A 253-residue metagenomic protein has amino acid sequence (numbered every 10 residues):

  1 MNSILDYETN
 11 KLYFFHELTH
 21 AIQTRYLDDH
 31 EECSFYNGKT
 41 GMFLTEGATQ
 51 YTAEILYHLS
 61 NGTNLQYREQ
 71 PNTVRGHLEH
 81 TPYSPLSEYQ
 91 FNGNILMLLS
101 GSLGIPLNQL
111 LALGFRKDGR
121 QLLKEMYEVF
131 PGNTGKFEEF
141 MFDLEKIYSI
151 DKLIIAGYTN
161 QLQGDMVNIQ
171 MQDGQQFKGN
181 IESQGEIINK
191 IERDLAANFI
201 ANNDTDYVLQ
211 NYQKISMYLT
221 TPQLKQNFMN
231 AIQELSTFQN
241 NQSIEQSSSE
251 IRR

Functional and structural regions predicted by a protein language model:
M1-F15, N37-T40: Short pre-active-site segment immediately N-terminal to the catalytic Zn-binding motif
Y7, K11, M42, E46 (+1 more regions): Solvent-exposed, acidic/flexible segments
T9-D29, E46, Q50, E54: Active-site recognition of the HExxH zinc-binding catalytic motif
I22-Q23, E54-H58, G62, G101 (+1 more regions): Long, low-complexity, Gly/Thr
Y36-E88: Post-HExxH zinc-binding segment in Zn-dependent metallohydrolases
T49, N230-Q233, T237-R253: Non-Sec secretion/translocation targeting segments of pathogen effectors
L78-N227, A231: Pan-zinc metallopeptidase signature
